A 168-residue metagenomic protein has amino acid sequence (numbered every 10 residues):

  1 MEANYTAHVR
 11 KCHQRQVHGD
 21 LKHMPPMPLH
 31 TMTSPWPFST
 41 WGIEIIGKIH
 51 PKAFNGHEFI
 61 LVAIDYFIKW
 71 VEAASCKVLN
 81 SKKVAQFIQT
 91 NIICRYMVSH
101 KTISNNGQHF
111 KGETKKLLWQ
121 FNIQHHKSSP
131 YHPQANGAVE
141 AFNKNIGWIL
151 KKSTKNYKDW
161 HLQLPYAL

Functional and structural regions predicted by a protein language model:
M1-L168: Integrase module of LTR retroelements
